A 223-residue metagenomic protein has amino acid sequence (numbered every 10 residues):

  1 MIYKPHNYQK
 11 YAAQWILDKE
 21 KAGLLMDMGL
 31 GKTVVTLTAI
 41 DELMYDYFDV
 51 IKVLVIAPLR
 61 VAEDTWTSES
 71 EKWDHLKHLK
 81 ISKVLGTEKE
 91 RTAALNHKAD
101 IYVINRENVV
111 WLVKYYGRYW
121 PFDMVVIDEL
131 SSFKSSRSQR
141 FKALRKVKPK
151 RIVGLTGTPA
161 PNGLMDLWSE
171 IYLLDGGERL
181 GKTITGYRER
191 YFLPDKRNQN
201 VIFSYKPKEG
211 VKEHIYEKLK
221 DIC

Functional and structural regions predicted by a protein language model:
M1-L25: Conserved pre-motif I regulatory segment
E20-A39: Walker A/P-loop
L24, V55, L155: Hydrophobic anchor at the beta1->P-loop junction of P-loop NTPases
V35, V50-K72, G163-D166: Conserved Walker A/P-loop ATP-binding site and its immediately adjacent core in helicase/helicase-like ATPase domains
K52, H78-I81, M124, F141-C223: Conserved P-loop NTPase motor "coupling/switch" region that bridges the ATPase
V61-G86, L174-G177: Conserved helix-turn-beta segment of the N-terminal RecA-like "Helicase ATP-binding" lobe in SF1/SF2 helicases
E88-F122, S135-A143: Conserved helix/coil segment N-terminal to the catalytic DExD/H
D128-E129: Walker B catalytic acidic pair
